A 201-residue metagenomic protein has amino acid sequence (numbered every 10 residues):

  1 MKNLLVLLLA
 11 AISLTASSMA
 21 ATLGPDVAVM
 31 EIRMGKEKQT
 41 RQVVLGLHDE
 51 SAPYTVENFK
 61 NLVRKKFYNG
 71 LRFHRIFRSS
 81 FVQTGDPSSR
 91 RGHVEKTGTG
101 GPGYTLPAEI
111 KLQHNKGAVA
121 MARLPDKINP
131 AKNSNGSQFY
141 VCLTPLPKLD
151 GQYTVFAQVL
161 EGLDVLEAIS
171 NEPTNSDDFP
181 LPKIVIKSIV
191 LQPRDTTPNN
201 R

Functional and structural regions predicted by a protein language model:
M1-L4: Positively charged n-region of N-terminal signal peptides that target proteins for export
V6-T15: Bacterial N-terminal signal peptides
S17-R201: Cyclophilin-like peptidyl-prolyl cis-trans isomerases
